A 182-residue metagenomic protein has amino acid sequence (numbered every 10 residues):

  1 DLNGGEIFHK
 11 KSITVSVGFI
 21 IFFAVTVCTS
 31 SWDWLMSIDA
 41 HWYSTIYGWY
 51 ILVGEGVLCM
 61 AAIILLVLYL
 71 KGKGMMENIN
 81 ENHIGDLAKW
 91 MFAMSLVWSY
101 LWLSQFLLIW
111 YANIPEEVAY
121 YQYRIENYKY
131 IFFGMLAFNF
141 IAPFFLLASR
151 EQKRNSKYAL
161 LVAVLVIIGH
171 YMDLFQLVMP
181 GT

Functional and structural regions predicted by a protein language model:
D1-F132: Long, contiguous internal "core" modules enriched in hydrophobic/ aromatic residues
D39-Y43, Q152-K153, L177-T182: Extracellular/periplasmic helix-loop-helix junctions in multi-pass membrane proteins
Y100, I168-G169: Residue-level marker of motif borders
I114, E151-Q152, V166: Short, glycine-/Ser/Thr-/acidic-enriched flexible segments
Y130-S156: Extended C-terminal subregions enriched in glycine
P143, Y171-G181: Transmembrane alpha-helical segments of integral membrane proteins
K157-I168: Central hydrophobic cores of alpha-helical transmembrane segments in multi-pass integral membrane proteins
